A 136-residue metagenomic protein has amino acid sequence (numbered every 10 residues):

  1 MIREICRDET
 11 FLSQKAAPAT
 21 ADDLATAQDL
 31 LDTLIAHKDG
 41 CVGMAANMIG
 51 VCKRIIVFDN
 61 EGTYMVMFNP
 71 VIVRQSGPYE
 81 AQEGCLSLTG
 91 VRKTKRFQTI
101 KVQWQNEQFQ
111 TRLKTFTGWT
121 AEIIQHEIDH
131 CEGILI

Functional and structural regions predicted by a protein language model:
M1-I136: Positively charged
